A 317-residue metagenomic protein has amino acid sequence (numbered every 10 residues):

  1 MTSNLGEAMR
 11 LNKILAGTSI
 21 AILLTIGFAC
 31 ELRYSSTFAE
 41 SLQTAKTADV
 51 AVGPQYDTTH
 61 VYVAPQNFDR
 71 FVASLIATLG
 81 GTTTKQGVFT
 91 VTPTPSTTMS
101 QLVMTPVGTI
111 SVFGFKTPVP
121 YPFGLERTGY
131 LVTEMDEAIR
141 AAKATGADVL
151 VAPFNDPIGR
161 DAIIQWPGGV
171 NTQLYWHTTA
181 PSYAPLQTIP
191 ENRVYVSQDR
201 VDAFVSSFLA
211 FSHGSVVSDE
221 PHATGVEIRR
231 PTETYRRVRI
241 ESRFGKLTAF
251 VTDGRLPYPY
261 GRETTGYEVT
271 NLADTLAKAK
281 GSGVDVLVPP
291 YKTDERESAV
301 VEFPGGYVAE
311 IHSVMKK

Functional and structural regions predicted by a protein language model:
E7-I20: Bacterial N-terminal signal peptides that target proteins for export
G17-E31: Bacterial N-terminal signal peptides
A29, Y34-S41: Boundary at the C-terminal end of the N-terminal hydrophobic targeting segment
F38-V72, E126-T128, Y175-E220, R262-T265 (+1 more regions): N-terminal beta-strand motif that seeds the catalytic metal site of vicinal oxygen chelate
V50-G53, H60-V107, A144, A152-P167 (+5 more regions): Core segments of cupin and vicinal oxygen chelate
P54-Q66, Q101-V103, F115-A141, R160-Q165 (+3 more regions): Vicinal oxygen chelate
Q86-M99, S111-D136, K143-D161, T179-Y183 (+2 more regions): A cross-kingdom feature marking solvent-exposed beta-strand/loop segments within repeated, beta-rich binding/scaffold
T264-L272, K278-A279, D285-K292, A299-K317: C-terminal functional regions that serve as terminal interaction/effector modules
